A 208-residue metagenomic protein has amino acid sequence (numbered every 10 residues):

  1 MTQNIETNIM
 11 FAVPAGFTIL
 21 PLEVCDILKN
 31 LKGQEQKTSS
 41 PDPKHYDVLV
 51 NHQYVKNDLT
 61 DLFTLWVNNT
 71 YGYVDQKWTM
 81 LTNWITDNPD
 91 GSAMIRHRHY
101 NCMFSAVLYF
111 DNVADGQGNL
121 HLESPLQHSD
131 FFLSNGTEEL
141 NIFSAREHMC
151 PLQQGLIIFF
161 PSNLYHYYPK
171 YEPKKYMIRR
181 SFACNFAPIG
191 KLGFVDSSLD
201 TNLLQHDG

Functional and structural regions predicted by a protein language model:
M1-Q76, W84-T86, G91-A93, N119 (+1 more regions): Non-heme Fe(II)/2-oxoglutarate
P14, L81, C102-F104, G116 (+2 more regions): Residues that flank catalytic or metal-binding motifs in active/ligand-binding sites
I19-E23, Y109-D111, N185-I189: Solvent-exposed residues in well-ordered beta-strands and their adjoining turns, especially edge/terminal strands
K77, R98-C102, K174-I178: A generic structural micro-feature
N83-I85, A106-L108, F182-F186: A structural signal for short, well-ordered beta-strand segments
W84, H97-H99, H166: Histidine-centered active-site/metal-ligand motif
P89-I157, K191-S198: Catalytic core of non-heme Fe(II) oxygenases with the double-stranded beta-helix
N141-G208: Catalytic core of Fe(II)/2-oxoglutarate
